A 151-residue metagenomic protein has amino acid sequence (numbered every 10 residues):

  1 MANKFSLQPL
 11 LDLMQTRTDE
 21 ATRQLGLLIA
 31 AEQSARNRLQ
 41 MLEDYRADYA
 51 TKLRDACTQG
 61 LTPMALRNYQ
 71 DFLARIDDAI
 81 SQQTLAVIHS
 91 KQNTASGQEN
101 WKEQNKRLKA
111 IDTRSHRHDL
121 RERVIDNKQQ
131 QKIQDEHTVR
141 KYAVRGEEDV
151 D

Functional and structural regions predicted by a protein language model:
M1-D151: Charge-rich amphipathic alpha-helical interaction elements
